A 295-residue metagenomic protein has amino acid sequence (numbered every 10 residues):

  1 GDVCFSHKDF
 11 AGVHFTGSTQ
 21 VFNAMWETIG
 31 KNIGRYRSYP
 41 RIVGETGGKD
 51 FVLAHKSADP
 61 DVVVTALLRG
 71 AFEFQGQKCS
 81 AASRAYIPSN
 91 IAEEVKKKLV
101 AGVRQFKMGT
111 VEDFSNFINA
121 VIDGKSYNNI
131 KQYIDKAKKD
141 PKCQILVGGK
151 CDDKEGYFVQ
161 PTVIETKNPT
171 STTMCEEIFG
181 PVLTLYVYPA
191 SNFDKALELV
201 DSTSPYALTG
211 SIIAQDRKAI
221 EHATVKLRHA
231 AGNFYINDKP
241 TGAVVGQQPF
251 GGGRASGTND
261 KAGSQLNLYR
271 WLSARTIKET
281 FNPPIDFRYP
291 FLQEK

Functional and structural regions predicted by a protein language model:
S6-K8, G12, S18-P169, A190-D194 (+5 more regions): ALDH superfamily catalytic-core signature
M174: Short, solvent-exposed loop/beta-turn-alpha elements that line the ligand-binding surface or hinge of extracytoplasmic
P181: Glycine-rich nucleotide-phosphate-binding loops and adjacent flexible coil segments
T184-Y186: Active-site donor-binding acidic/aromatic loop of nucleotide-activated sugar and phosphosugar transferases involved
V244-V245, P249-L266: Conserved phosphate/anionic-ligand binding catalytic regions in large, soluble enzymes, centered on
